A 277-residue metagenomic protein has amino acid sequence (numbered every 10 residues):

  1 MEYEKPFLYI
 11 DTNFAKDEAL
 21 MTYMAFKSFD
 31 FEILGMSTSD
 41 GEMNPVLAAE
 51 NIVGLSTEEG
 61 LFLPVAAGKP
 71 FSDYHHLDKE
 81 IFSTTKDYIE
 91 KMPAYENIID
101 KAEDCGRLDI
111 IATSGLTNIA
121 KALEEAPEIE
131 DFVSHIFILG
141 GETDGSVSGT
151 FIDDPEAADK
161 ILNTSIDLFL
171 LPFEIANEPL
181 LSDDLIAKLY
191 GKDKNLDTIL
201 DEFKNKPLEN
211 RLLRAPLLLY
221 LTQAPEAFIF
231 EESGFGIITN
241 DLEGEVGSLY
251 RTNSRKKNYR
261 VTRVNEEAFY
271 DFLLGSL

Functional and structural regions predicted by a protein language model:
E2-E50, K86-D183: Active-site histidine-anchored catalytic micro-motif
E2-P6, D17-E32, I152, E156 (+1 more regions): Conformational coupling and interaction surfaces
E4-L8, V46-E103, K256-E266, L274-L277: Metal-dependent C-N hydrolase catalytic cores
T12, A67, L221: Pocket-edge structural micro-motifs
I52-L55, I129, A187-L189: Short, hinge-like loop/turn segments at secondary-structure boundaries
P64-S72, M92-E96, I138-G145, T198-N210 (+1 more regions): Short, surface-exposed, charge-dense and proline/glycine-enriched linear segments
